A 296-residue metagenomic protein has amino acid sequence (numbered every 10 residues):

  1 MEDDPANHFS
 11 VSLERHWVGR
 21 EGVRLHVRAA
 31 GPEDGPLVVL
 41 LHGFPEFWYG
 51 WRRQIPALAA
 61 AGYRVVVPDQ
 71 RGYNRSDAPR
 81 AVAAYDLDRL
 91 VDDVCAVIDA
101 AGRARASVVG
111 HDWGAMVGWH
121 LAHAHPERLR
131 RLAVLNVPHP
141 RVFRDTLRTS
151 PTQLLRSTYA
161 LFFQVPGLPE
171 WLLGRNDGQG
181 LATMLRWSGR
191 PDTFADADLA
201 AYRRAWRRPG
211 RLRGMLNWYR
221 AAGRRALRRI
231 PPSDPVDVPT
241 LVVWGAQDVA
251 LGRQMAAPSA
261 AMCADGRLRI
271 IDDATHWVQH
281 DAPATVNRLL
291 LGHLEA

Functional and structural regions predicted by a protein language model:
E2-H16, G22-L25, P32, L37 (+7 more regions): Flexible "cap/lid" subdomain of the alpha/beta-hydrolase fold that forms the substrate-access gate
L40-G43, V67: Structural cue for short, hydrophobic secondary-structure segments
P45-R53, V65: Serine-hydrolase catalytic-loop signature spanning alpha/beta hydrolases and amidase-signature enzymes
F47-W48, M116, A274-T275: A short, glycine- and basic residue-enriched loop/turn that sits immediately adjacent to a domain's principal
A274-P283, N287: Catalytic histidine-centered segment of alpha/beta-hydrolase-like enzymes
